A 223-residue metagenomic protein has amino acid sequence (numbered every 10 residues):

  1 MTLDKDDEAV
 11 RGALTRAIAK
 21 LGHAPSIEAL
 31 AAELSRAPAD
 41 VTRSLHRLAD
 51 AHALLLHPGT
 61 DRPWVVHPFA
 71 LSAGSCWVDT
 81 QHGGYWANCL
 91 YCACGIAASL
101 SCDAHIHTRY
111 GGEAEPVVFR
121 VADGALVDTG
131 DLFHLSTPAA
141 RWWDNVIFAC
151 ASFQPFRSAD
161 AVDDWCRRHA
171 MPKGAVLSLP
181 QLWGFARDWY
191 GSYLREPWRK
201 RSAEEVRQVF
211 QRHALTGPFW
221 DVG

Functional and structural regions predicted by a protein language model:
L3-D6, L21, T42-H46: Near-N-terminal "mature-domain entry" segment
L3-D7, H57-T80, D123: Short, cationic-aromatic polyanion-contact patches
A9-H23: Short helix->loop/beta-hairpin flanking segments within DNA-binding domains
V10, L30, D40-P58: Basic amphipathic alpha-helical segments that dock to polyanions
K20-E33: Short acidic, hydrophobic short linear motifs in intrinsically disordered regions
G83-E205: Mid-protein regulatory/catalytic core that forms ligand/cofactor-binding pockets and protein-protein interaction
V176, G217-G223: Intrinsically disordered, low-complexity, charge-dense segments enriched in Lys/Arg and Glu/Asp interspersed
